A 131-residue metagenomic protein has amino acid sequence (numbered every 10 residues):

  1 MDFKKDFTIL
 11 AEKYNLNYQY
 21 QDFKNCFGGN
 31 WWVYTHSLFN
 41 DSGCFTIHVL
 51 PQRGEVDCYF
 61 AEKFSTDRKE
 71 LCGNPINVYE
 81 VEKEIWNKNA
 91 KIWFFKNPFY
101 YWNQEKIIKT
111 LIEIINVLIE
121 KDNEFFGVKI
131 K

Functional and structural regions predicted by a protein language model:
M1-F7, D22-K131: Intrinsically disordered, low-complexity regulatory regions enriched in serine/threonine/proline and acidic residues
L16-D22: Short, well-structured beta-strand/strand-turn elements
